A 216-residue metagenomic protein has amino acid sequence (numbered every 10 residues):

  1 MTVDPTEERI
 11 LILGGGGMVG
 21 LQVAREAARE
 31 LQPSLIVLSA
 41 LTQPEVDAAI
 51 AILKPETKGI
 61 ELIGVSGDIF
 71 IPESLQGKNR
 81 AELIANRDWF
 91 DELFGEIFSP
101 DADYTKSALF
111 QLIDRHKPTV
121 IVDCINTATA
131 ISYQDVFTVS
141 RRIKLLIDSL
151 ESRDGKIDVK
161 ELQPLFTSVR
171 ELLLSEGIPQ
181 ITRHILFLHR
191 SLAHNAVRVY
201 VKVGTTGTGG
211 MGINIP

Functional and structural regions predicted by a protein language model:
M1-E8, E26, E30, Q111: A short, basic/flexible loop-to-alpha-helix module at the beginning of a structural domain
I10-A28: N-terminal Rossmann NAD(P)H-binding glycine-rich loop of SDR-like oxidoreductase domains
Q32-A48: Conserved glycine-rich Rossmann-like NAD(P)H-binding loop of the short-chain dehydrogenase/reductase
P33, I113, K117-T119, T127: Proline-aspartate-enriched helix->loop->beta-strand connector
P55-N79, I84-D103: Rossmann-fold cofactor-recognition segment
L93-Q111, R115, Q180-R183: Short linear interaction motifs
P118-T119, D123, R198: Conserved acidic residues
T127-A196, V201, G207-M211: Rossmann-fold NAD(P)-binding glycine/threonine-rich loop
